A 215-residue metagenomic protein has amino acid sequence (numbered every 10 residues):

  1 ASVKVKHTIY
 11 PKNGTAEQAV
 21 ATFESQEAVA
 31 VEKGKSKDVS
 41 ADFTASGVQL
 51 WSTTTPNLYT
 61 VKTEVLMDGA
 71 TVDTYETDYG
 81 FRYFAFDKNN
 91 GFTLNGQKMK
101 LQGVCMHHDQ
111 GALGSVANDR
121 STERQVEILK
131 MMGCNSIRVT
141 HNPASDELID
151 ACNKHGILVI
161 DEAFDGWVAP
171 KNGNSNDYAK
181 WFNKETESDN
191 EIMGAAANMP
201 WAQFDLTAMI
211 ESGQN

Functional and structural regions predicted by a protein language model:
A1-V159: Secreted/periplasmic carbohydrate-active enzymes, especially glycoside hydrolases
V126-L129, S136-N215: Substrate-binding/catalytic cleft of secreted carbohydrate-active enzymes, primarily glycoside hydrolases
